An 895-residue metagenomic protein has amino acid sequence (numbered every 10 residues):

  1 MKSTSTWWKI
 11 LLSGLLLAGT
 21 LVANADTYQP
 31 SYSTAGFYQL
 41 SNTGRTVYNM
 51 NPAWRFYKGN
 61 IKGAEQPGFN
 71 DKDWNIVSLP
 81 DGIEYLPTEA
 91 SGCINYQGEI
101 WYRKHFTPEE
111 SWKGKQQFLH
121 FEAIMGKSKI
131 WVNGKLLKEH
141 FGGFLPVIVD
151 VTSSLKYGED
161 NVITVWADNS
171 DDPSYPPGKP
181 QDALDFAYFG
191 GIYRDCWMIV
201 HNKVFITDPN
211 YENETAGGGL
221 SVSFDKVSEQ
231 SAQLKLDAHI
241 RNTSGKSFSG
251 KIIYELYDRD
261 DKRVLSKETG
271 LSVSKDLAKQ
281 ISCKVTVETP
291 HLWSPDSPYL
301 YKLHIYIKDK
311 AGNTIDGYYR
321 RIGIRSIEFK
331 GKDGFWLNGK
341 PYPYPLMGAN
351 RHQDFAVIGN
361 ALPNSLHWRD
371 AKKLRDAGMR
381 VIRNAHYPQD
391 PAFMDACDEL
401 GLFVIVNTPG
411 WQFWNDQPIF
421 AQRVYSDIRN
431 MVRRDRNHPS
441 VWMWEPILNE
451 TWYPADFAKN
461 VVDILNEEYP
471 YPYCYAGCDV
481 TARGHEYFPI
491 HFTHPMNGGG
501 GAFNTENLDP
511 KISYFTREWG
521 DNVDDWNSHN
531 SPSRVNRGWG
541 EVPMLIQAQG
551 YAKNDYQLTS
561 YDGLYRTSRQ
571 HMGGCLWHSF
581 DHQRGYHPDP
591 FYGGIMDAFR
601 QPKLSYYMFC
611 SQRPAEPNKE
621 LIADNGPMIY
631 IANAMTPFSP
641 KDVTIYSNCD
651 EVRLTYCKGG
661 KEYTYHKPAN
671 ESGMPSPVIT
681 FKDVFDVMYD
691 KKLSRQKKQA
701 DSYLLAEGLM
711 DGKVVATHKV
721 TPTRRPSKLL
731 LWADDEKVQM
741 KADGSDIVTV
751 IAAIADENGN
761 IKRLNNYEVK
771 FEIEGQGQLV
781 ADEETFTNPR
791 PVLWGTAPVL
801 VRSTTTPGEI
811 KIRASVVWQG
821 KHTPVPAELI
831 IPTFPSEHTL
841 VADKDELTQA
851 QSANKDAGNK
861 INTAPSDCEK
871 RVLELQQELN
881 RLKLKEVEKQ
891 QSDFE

Functional and structural regions predicted by a protein language model:
P30-L40, N60, Q97-T215, T243-S244 (+5 more regions): Accessory beta-strand-rich segments of carbohydrate-active enzymes
R45-G68, E84, L184, Y188-G191 (+8 more regions): Substrate-binding clefts and catalytic carboxylate motifs of secreted carbohydrate-active enzymes
D81-N133, K138-F141, D172, I199 (+6 more regions): Active-site-adjacent substrate/metal-binding segments within catalytic domains of carbohydrate-active enzymes
W112-K115, L155-D160, S247, V287-L300 (+2 more regions): Short glycine/proline/serine/threonine-rich loop/turn segments at secondary-structure transition edges
V132-Q181, G270-S272, L277-A278, S282-L292 (+2 more regions): Beta-strand-rich ligand-recognition modules
K156-D160, D237-K330, L829-I831: Extended acidic/polar, glycine-enriched regions that form or flank non-catalytic beta-rich accessory modules
L236-I240, Y306, I645-S647, S745-R763 (+1 more regions): Beta-strand-rich structural segments
W368-K373, V381-S605, I622, G626-A632: Substrate-binding/catalytic cleft of secreted carbohydrate-active enzymes, primarily glycoside hydrolases
